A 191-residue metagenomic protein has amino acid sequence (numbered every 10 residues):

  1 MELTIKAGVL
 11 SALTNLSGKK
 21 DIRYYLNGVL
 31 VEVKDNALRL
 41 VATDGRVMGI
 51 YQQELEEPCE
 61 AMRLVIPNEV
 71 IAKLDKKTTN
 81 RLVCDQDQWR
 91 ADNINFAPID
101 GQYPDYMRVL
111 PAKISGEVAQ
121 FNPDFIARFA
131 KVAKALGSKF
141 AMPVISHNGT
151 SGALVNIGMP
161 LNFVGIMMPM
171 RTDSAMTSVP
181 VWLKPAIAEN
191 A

Functional and structural regions predicted by a protein language model:
M1-A191: DNA polymerase processivity clamps
